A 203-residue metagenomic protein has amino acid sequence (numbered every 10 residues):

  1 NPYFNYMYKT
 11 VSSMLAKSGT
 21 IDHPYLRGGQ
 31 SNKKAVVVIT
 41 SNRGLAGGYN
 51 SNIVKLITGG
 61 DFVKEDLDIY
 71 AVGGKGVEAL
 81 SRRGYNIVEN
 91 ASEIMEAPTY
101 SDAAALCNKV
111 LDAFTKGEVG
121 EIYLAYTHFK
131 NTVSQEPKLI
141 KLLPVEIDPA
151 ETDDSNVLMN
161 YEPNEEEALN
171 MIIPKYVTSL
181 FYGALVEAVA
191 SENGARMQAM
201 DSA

Functional and structural regions predicted by a protein language model:
N1-S202: C-terminal beta-strand-loop-alpha-helix "lid" module of Rossmann-like NAD(P)-dependent dehydrogenases
